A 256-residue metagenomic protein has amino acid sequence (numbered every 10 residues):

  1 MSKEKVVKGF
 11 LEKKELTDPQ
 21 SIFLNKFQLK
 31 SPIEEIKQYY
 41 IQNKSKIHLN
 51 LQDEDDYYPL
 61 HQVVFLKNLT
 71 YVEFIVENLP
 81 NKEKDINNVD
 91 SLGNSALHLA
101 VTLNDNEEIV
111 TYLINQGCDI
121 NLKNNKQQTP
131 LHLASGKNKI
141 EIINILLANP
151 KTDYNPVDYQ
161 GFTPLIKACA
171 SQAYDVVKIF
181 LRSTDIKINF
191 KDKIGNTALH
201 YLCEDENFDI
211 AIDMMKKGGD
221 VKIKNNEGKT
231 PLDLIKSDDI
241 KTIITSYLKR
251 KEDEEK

Functional and structural regions predicted by a protein language model:
M1-E77, S91-N94, E252-K256: Intrinsically disordered, low-complexity regulatory segments in ankyrin-centric signaling systems
K26-S31, Q62-N68, L99-N106, L133-K139 (+3 more regions): Ankyrin repeat A-helix N-terminal signature
E35, Y71, E108-I109, E141-I142 (+3 more regions): Conserved ankyrin/ankyrin-like repeat signature
Y40-I47, E73-K84, T111-D119, N144-T152 (+3 more regions): Ankyrin repeat domain, specifically the short helix-to-loop turn at the C-terminus of the second helix of each repeat
L133-E141, A148-I188, K193-I194: Eukaryotic tandem repeat interaction scaffolds
M215, D220-K249: Leucine-rich solenoid repeat scaffolds
